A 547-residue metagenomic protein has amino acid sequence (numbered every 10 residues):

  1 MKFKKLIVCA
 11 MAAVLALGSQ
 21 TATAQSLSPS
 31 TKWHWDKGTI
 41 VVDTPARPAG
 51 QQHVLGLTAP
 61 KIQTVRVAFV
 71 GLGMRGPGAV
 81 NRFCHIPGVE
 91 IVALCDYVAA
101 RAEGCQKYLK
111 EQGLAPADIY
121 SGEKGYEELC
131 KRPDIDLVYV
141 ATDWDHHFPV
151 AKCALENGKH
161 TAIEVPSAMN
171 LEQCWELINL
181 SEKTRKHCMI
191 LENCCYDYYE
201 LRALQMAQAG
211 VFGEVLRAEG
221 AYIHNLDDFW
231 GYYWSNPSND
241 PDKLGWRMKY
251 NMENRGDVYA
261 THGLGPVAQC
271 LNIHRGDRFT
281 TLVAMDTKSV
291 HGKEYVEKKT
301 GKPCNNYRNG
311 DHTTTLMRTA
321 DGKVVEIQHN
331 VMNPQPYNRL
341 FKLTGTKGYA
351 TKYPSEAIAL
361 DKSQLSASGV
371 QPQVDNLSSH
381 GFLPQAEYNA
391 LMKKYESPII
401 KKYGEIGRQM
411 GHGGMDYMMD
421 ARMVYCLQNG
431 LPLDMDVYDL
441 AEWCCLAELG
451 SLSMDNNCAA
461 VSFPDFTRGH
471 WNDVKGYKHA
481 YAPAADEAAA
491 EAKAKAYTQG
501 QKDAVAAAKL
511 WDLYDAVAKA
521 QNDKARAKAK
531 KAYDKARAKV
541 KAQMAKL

Functional and structural regions predicted by a protein language model:
M1-A10: Bacterial N-terminal signal peptides that target proteins for export
A16-T23: C-terminal segment of classical bacterial N-terminal signal peptides
S26-V41, P45-R47, L55, P77-G78 (+4 more regions): C-terminal helical cap and adjacent loop that interface with cofactors, partners, or active-site loops
L27-Q112: N-terminal Rossmann-like dinucleotide-binding module
A117-D136, V140: A structured beta-alpha segment of the ubiquitous adenosine-cofactor-binding alpha/beta core
L137, D143-W144, F148-Y196, G210: Beta-strand-loop-alpha-helix segment that lines the small-molecule cofactor/substrate pocket of alpha/beta enzymes
H187-M189, C194-Y307, N457: Predominantly a Rossmann-like dinucleotide-binding segment in NAD(P)-dependent oxidoreductases
T315-D321, G345: Active-site beta-strand termini and strand-to-loop segments that position acidic
